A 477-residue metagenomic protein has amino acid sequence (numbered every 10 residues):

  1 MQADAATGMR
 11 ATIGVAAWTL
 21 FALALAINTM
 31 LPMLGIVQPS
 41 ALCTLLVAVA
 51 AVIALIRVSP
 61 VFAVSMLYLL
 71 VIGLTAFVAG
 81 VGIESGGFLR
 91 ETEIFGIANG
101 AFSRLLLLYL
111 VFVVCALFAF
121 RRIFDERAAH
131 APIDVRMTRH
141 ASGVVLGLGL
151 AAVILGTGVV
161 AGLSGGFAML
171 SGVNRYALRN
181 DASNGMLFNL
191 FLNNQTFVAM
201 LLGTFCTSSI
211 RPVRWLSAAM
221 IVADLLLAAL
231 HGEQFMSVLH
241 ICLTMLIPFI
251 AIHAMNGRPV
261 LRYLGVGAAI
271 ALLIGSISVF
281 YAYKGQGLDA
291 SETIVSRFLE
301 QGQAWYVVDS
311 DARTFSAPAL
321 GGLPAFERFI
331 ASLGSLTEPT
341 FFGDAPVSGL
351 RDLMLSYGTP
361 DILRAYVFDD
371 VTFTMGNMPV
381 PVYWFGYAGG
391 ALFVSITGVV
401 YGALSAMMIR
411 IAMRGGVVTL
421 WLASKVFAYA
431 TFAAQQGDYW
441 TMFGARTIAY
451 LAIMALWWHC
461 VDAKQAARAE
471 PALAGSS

Functional and structural regions predicted by a protein language model:
M1-H130, I221, H240-A282, W440-S477: N-terminal "leader" segments that precede or initiate the main folded domain
F21-N28, V47-V52, F197-G203, A219-L226 (+4 more regions): Hydrophobic, membrane-inserted alpha-helices
P32-P39, R121-N256, A271-G287, A467-G475: Membrane-embedded catalytic interface detector for glycan/lipid assembly enzymes
C43-V49, L146-L155, L190-A199, V371 (+1 more regions): Hydrophobic alpha-helical transmembrane segments
V61-A63, T204-L216, M407-L420: Membrane-interface helix-loop-helix junctions at transmembrane boundaries of multi-pass membrane enzymes, predominantly
S103-V113, A182-A199, S310-L320, T441 (+1 more regions): Hydrophobic alpha-helical transmembrane segments
V173-M186, G275-T397: Small-residue-enriched transmembrane helix-hairpin modules in multi-pass membrane proteins
D370-S477: Hydrophobic alpha-helical segments
